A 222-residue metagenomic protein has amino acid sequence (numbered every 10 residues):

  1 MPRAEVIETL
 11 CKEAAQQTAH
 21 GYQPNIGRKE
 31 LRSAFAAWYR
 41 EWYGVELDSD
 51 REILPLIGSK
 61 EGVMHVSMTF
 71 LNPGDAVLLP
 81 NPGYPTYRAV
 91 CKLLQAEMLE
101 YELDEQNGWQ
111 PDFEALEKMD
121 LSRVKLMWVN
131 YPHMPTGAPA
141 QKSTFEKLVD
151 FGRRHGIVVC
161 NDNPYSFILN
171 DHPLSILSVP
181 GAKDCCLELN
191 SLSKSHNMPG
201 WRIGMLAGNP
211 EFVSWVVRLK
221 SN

Functional and structural regions predicted by a protein language model:
M1-G58, H65: N-terminal small-domain helix-loop-helix segment of the aminotransferase-like
T9, G181-N222: Conserved core segment of the aminotransferase class I/II
L10-C11, F35, I53, V77 (+6 more regions): Generic structural signal for small/hydrophobic residues in well-ordered secondary structure, especially within
E46-I53, P73-A76, R123, K183-C186: Short acidic capping loops at alpha-helix termini that bridge into adjacent secondary structure
L56, Y101, L189: Hydrophobic residues at beta-strand termini and immediately following loops that shape nucleotide-binding pockets
T69-C91: Conserved PLP-anchoring active-site segment centered on the Schiff-base-forming lysine
D75, A96, R154-V158, A182-D184: A short helix->loop->beta-strand "cap" motif at the edges of active sites that frequently abuts
L99, L103-L174: Active-site phosphate-binding strand-loop segment of PLP-dependent enzymes
